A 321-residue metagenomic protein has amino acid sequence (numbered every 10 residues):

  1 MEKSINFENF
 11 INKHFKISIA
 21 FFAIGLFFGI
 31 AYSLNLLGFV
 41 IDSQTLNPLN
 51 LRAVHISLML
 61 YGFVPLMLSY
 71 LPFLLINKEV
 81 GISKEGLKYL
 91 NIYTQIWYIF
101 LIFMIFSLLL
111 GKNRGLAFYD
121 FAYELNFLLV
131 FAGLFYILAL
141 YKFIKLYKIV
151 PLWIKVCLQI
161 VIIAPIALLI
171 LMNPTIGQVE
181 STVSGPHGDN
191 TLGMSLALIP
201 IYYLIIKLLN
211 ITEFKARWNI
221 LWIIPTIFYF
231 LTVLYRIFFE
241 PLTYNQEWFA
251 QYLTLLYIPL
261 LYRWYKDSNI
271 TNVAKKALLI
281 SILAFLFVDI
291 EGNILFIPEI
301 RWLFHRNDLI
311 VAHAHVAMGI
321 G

Functional and structural regions predicted by a protein language model:
M1-G321: Hydrophobic alpha-helical transmembrane segments of multi-pass integral membrane proteins
